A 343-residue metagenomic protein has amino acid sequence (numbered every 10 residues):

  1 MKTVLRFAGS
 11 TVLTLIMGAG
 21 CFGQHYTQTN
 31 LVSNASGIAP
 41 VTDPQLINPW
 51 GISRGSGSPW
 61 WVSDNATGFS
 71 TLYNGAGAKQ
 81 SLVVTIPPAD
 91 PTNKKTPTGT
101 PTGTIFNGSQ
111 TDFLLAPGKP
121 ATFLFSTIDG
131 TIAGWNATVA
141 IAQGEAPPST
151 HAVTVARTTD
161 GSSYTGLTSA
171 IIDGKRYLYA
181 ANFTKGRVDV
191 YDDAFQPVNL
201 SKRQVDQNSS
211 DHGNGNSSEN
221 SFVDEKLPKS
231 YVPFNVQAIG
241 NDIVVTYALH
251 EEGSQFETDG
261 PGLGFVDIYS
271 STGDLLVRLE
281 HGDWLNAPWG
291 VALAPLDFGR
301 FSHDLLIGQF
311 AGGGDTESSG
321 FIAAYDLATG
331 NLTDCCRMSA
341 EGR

Functional and structural regions predicted by a protein language model:
M1-R6: Positively charged n-region of N-terminal signal peptides that target proteins for export
A8-G20: Bacterial N-terminal signal peptides
F22-R343: Sequence/structural signature of beta-propeller domains
